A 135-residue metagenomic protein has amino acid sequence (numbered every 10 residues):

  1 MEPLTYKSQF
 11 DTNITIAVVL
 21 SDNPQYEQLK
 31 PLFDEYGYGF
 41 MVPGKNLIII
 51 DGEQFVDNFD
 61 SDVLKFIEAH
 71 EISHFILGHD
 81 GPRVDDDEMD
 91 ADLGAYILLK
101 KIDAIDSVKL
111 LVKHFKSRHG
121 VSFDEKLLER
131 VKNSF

Functional and structural regions predicted by a protein language model:
M1-K30: A metal-dependent hydrolase signature that marks the N-terminal structural subdomain at the beginning of catalytic folds
Y6-K7, N13-I16, N46, H70 (+1 more regions): Structured N-terminal alpha/beta-domain signature that marks small ligand/cofactor-binding or signaling modules
V19-D60, I72-G78: Active-site scaffold of zinc-dependent metalloenzymes
E35-M41, G81, L110, S117 (+1 more regions): N-terminal processing/targeting junctions
Q54-N58, E71-D90, L98-D103: Catalytic Zn2+-binding segment of zinc metalloproteases
V63-E71: Short alpha-helical catalytic segment bearing the HExxH-like zincin motif of zinc-dependent metalloproteases
I102-F135: Long, well-structured alpha-helical subdomains associated with metal-dependent extracellular/ecto-lumenal hydrolases
